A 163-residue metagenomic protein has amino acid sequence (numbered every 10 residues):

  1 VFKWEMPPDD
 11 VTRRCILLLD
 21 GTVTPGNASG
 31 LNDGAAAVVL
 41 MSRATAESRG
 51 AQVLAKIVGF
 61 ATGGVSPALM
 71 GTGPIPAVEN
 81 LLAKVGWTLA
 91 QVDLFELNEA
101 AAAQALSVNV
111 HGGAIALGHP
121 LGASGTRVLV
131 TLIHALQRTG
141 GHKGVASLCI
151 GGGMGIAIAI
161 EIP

Functional and structural regions predicted by a protein language model:
V1-A44, S48, L106-S107, A116: N-terminal extracellular/periplasmic Venus flytrap/periplasmic-binding protein-like
M6, D20, T24-A36, V58-W87 (+3 more regions): Active-site pocket-shaping loop/turn-to-helix segments
D10-R13, G50-A55, W87-Q91, G144: Flexible, glycine/charged-enriched surface loops at secondary-structure junctions
L18-D20, G26-N27, G34-A36, R49-A55 (+4 more regions): Short coil/turn connectors at secondary-structure junctions
V39-S42, A159-P163: Short beta-strand-to-turn element immediately C-terminal to the catalytic PLP-Schiff-base lysine in fold type I
T45, V58-V65, N98-A102, G112-A116 (+2 more regions): Acidic, glycine-rich active-site loops and adjacent beta-strand->loop/helix elements that engage anionic groups
L54, T72, A123, A159-I162: Short, glycine/charged-enriched secondary-structure capping and boundary segments
L89, L106-A159: Internal helix-turn-beta structural module
